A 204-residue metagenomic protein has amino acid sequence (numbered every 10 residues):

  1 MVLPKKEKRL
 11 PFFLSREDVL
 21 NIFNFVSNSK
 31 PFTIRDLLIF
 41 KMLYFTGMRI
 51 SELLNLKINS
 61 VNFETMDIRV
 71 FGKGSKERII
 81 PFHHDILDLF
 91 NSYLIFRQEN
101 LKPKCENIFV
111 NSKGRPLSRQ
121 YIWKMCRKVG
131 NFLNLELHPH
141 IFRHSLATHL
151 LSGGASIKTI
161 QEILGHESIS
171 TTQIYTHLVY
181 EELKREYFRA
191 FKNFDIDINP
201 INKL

Functional and structural regions predicted by a protein language model:
M1-L204: Conserved catalytic core of the tyrosine transesterase superfamily
